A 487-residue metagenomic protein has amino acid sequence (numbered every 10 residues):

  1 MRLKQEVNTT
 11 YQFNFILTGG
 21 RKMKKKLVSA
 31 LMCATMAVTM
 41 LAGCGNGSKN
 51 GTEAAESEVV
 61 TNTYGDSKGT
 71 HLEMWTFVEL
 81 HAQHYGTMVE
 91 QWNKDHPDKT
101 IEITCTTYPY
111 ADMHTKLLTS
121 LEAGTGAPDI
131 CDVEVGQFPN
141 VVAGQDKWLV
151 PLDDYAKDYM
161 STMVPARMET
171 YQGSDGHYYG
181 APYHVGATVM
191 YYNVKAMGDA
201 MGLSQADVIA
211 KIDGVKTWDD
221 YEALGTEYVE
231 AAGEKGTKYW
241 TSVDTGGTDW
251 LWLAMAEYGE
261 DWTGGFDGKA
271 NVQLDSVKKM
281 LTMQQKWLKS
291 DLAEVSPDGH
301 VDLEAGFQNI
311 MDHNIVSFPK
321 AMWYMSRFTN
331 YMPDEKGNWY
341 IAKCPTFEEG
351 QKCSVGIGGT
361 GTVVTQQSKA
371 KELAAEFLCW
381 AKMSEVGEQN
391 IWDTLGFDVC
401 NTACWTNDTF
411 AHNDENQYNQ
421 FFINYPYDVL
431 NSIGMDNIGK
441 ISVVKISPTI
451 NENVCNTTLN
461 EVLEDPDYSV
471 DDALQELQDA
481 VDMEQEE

Functional and structural regions predicted by a protein language model:
M1-L72, K94, Q475-E487: Short, low-complexity disordered leader/linker segments with a strong preference for bacterial N-terminal type II
A55-T63, C131-Y191, D219-E222, M255 (+3 more regions): Hinge/lid segment of periplasmic solute-binding proteins
E58-N62, K68-E79, I101-T106, D129-I130: Short, well-ordered beta-strand elements
G65-D66, Q83, Q91, K147 (+3 more regions): Mature extracytoplasmic/periplasmic domains
W75, M88-E90, Q137-N140, T248-Y258 (+2 more regions): Extracytoplasmic/periplasmic substrate-binding proteins
Q91, D95-A166, T170, H177-G180 (+3 more regions): Extracytoplasmic "Venus flytrap"/periplasmic binding protein-like
K94, T100, D153, K157 (+5 more regions): Helix-loop-helix "hinge/cap" segment bordering the ligand-binding cleft or interdomain interface
V355-G356, Q420-V481: C-terminal capping/gating helix-and-loop segments adjacent to ligand/active sites or protein-protein/ligand interfaces
